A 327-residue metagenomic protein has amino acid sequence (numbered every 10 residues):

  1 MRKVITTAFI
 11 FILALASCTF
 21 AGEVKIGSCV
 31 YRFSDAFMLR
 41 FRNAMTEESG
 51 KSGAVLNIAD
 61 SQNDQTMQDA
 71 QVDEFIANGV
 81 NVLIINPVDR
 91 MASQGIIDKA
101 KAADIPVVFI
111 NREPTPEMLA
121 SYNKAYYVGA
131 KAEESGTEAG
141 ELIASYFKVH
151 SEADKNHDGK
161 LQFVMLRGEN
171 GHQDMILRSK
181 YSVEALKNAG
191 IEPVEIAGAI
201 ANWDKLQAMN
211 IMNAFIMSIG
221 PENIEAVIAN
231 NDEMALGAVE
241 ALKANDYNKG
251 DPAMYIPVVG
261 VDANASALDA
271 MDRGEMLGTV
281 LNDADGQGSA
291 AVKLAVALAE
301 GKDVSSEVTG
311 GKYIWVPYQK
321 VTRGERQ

Functional and structural regions predicted by a protein language model:
V24-E48, S52, N57-E74, N78-V80 (+3 more regions): Extracytoplasmic "Venus flytrap"
F37-K51, S135-A139, Q173-E192, Q207 (+2 more regions): Short, solvent-exposed amphipathic alpha-helices that sit in or adjacent to ligand/effector-binding or catalytic
S49-S61, Q162-M165, K187-K205: Short beta-strand elements in bilobed, periplasmic/extracellular small-molecule ligand-binding domains
Q62-P116, Y126-A130, D232-L236: Beta-alpha junction/loop-to-helix N-cap segments that form part of ligand/metal-binding clefts
Q68, Y127-G159, A208-M209, A263-A267 (+1 more regions): Hydrophobic alpha-helical segments within soluble ligand-binding/sensing domains
I85-A102, S182, I196-D269: Hydrophobic alpha-helical
I96-E134, K155-G159, N264-D272, L277: Flexible loop/hinge segments that line or gate small-molecule binding clefts
G159-N170, D174, D283-Q327: Hinge/cleft segment of the Venus flytrap/periplasmic-binding protein
